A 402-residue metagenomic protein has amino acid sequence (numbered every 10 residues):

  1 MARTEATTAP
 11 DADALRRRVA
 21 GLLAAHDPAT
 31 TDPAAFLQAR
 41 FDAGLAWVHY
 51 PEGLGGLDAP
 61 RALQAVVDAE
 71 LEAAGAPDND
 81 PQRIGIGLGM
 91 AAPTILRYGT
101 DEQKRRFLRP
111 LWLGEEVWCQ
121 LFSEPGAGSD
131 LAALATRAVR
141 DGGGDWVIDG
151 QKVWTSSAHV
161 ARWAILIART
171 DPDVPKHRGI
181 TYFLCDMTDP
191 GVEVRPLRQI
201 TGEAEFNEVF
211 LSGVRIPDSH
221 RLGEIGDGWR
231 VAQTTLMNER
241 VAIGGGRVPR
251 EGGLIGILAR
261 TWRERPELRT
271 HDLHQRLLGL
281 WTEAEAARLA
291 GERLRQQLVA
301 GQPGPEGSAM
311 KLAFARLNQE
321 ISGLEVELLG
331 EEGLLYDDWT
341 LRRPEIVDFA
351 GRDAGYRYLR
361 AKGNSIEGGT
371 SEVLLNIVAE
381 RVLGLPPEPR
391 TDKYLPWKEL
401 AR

Functional and structural regions predicted by a protein language model:
M1-G85, L96, R106, P110 (+10 more regions): Amphipathic, small/basic residue-rich leader segments at the start of a protein or domain
F41, S322-Y358, G368-I377, E388-Y394: A glycine-biased, small/acidic residue-tolerant capping/turn segment at secondary-structure junctions
D80-E102, G128, G142: N-terminal glycine-rich flavin-associated loop
G114-F122, I167: A short, Trp-centered hydrophobic/proline-enriched beta-strand micro-motif
T136-V139: A structural signal for short hydrophobic beta-strand segments in well-ordered beta-sheet cores
D145, D149-R195: A short core secondary-structure module
V192-L289, N364, K398-L400: Glycine-rich beta->alpha junctions and the first turn(s) of the following alpha-helix
H271-H274, E285-I346: C-terminal helix-coil-helix/basic helical segment that borders enzyme active sites and/or dimer interfaces and provides
